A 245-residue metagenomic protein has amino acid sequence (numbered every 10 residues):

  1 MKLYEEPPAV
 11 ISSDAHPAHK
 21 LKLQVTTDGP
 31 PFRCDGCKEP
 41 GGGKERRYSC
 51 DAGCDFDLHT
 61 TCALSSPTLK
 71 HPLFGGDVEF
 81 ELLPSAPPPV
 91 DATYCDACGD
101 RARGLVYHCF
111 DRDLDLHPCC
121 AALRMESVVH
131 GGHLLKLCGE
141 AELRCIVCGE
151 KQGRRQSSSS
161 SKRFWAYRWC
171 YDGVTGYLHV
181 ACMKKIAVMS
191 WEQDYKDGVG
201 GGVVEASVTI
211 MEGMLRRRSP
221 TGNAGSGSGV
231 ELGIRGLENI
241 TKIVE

Functional and structural regions predicted by a protein language model:
M1-E245: Cys/His-rich zinc-coordinating "finger" modules and their low-complexity flanking regions in eukaryotic trafficking
